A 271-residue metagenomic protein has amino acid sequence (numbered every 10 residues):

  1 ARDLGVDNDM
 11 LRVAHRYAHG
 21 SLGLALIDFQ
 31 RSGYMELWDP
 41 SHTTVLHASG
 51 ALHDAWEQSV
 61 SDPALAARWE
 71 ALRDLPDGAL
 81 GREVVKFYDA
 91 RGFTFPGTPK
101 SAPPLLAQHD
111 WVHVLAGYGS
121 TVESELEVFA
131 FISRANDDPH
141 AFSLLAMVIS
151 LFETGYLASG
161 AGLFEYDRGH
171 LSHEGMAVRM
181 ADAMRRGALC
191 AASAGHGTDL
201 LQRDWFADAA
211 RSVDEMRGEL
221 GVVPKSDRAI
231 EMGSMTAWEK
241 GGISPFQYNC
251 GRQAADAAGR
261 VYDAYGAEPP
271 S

Functional and structural regions predicted by a protein language model:
R2-W56: Small-residue-enriched hydrophobic alpha-helices in membranes
G5-D9, L75, R211: Short coil/turn linker and secondary-structure boundary residues
N8-R12, R16, D28-Q30, G97-K100 (+6 more regions): A composition-driven signal for long, intrinsically disordered, charge-rich low-complexity tracts
V13, L80, V84, L105 (+2 more regions): A general marker of short, structured functional hotspots
R16, L22, I27-Q30, Y34 (+7 more regions): Generic preference for flexible, low-structure residues
P40, P96-P99, P104, P224 (+2 more regions): Proline-rich intrinsically disordered, low-complexity coils
S49-Q202: Core of folded catalytic or high-affinity ligand/protein-binding domains in predominantly eukaryotic proteins
S143, Y156-S271: C-terminal structured domains
